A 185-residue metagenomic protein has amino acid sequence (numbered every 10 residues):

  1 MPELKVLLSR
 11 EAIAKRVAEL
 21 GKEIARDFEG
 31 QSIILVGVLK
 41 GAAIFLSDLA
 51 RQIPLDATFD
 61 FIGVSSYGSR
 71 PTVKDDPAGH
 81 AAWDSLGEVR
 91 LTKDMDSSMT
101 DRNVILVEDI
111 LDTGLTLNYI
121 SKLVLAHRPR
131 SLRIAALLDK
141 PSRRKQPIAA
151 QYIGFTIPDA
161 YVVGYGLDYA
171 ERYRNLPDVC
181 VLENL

Functional and structural regions predicted by a protein language model:
M1-L185: PRPP-associated nucleotide enzymes
